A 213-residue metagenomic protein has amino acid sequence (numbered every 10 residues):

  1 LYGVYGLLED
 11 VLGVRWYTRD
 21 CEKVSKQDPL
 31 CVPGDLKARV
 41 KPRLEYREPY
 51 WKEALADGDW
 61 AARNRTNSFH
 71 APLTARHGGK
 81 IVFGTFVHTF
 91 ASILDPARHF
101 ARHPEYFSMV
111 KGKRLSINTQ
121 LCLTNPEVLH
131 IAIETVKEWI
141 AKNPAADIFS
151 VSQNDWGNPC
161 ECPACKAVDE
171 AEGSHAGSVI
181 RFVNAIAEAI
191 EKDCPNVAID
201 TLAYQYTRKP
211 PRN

Functional and structural regions predicted by a protein language model:
L1-P195, D200-A203: Feature activates predominantly on carbohydrate-active enzymes
D200-N213: Substrate-binding cleft/loops of secretory-pathway carbohydrate-active enzymes
